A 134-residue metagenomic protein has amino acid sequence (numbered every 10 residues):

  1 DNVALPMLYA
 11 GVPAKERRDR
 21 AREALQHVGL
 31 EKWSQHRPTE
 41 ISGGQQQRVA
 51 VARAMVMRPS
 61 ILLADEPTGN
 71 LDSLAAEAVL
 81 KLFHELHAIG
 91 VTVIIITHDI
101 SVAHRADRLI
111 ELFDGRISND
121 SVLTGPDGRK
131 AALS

Functional and structural regions predicted by a protein language model:
D1-R105: ABC family nucleotide-binding domain
L8, E111-D114, V122-L123: A generic structural signal for secondary-structure junctions that act as hinges or helix/strand caps at the edges
K81, F113, D127: Glycine-rich, phosphate-binding/catalytic loops in enzymes
R105-E111: Conserved catalytic segment of ABC-fold P-loop ATPases
R116-S134: Conserved beta-strand-loop-alpha-helix hinge in the C-terminal portion of ABC ATPase nucleotide-binding domains
